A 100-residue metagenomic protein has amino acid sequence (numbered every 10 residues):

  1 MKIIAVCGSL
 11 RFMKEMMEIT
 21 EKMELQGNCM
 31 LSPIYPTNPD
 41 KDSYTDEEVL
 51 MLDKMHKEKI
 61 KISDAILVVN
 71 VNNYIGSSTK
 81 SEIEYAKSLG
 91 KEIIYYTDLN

Functional and structural regions predicted by a protein language model:
M1-N100: Conserved catalytic or regulatory cores that recognize and/or transform ribose-phosphate-containing ligands
